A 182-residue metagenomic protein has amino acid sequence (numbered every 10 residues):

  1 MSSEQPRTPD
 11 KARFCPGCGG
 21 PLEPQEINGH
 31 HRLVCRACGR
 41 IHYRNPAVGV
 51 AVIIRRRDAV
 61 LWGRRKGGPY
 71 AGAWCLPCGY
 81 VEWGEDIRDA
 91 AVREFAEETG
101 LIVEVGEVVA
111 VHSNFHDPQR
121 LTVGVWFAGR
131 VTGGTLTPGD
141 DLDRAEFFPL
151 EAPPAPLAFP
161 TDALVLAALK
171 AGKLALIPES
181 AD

Functional and structural regions predicted by a protein language model:
M1-K11, P138-D182: Nudix hydrolase/Nudix homology domain
M1-P69, Y80-E97, L101-V111, F115-G133 (+1 more regions): N-terminal leader/linker segments that precede catalytic domains of diphosphate-processing enzymes
P69-G72, E146-F147: A short local loop/turn or secondary-structure capping micro-motif enriched for an aromatic residue
W74-G79: Conserved acetyl-CoA binding element of GNAT-fold acetyltransferases
